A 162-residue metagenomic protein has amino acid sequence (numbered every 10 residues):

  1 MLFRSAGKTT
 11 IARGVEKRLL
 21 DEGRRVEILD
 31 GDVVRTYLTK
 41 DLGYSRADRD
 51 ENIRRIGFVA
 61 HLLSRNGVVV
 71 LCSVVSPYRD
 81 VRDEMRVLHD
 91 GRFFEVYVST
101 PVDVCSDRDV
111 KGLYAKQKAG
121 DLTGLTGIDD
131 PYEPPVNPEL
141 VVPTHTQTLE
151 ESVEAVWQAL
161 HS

Functional and structural regions predicted by a protein language model:
M1-L2: Short, small-residue-biased leader/transition segments that mark boundaries at the very start of proteins
A6-H61, R65: Conserved substrate/cofactor phosphate-moiety recognition/catalytic segment in nucleotide-dependent phosphotransferases
R13-K17, D21, D83, V87 (+2 more regions): Replace "anionic and nucleotidyl ligands
I28, F93-E95, E139-V141: Conserved beta-strand scaffold positions in the cores of enzyme catalytic domains, especially in NTP/NDP-utilizing
D30, S45-R55, V81, K118-G124 (+1 more regions): Helical mechanochemical/support elements of P-loop NTPase systems and associated helical scaffolds
Y37-Y44, D48, A60-K118, G124 (+1 more regions): ATP-dependent NMP and nucleoside kinases share a basic, alpha-helical "lid"
S99-V102, D107-A155, A159-S162: Small-molecule kinase domains that catalyze NTP-dependent phosphoryl transfer to phosphate-bearing small molecules
